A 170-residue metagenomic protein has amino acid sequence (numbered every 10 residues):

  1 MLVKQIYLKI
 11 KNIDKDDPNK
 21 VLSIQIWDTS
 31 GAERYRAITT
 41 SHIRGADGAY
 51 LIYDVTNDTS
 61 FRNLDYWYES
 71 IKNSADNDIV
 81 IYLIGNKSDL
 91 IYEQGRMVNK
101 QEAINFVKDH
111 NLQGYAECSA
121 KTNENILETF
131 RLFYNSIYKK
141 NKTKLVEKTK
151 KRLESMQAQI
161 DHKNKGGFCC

Functional and structural regions predicted by a protein language model:
L2-V21, V55, N77-C170: Conserved P-loop small GTPase signature centered on TRAFAC-class small GTPases
K20-Y35: Switch II (G3) loop of P-loop NTPases
E33, T59, L90-Y92: Short, solvent-exposed loop/turn segments at secondary-structure junctions
R34, I38, S60, E102 (+1 more regions): Short acidic active-site motifs
R36-N57, L64, S70, S74: Inter-motif core of Ras-like GTPase G domains
Y68-E69, I104: Generic structural signal for well-ordered alpha-helices, preferentially at hydrophobic/aromatic core positions
